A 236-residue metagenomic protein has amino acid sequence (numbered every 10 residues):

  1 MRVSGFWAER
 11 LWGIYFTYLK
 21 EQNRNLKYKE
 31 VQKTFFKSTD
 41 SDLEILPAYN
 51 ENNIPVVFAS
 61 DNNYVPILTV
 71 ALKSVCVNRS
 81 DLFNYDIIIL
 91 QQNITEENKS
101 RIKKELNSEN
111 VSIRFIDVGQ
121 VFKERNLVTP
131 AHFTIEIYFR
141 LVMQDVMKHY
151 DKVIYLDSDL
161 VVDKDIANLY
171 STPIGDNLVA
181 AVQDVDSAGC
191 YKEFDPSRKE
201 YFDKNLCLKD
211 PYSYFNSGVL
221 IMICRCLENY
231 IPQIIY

Functional and structural regions predicted by a protein language model:
M1-E44: C-terminal catalytic/acceptor-binding lobe
Y18-E21, S38-Y236: Glycosyltransferase catalytic domains, chiefly GT-A lineage
